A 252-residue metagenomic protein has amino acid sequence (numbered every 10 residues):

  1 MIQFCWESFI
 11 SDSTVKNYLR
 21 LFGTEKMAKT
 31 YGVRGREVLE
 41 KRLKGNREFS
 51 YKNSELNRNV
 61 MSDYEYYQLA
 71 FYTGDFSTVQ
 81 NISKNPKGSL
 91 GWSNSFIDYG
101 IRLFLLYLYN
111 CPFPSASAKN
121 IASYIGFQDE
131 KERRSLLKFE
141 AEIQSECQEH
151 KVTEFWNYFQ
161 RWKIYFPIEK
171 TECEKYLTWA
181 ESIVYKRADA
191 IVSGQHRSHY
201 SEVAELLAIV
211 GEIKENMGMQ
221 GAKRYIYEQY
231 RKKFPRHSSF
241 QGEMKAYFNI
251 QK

Functional and structural regions predicted by a protein language model:
M1-K252: Eukaryote-biased, non-catalytic alpha-solenoid scaffold regions
